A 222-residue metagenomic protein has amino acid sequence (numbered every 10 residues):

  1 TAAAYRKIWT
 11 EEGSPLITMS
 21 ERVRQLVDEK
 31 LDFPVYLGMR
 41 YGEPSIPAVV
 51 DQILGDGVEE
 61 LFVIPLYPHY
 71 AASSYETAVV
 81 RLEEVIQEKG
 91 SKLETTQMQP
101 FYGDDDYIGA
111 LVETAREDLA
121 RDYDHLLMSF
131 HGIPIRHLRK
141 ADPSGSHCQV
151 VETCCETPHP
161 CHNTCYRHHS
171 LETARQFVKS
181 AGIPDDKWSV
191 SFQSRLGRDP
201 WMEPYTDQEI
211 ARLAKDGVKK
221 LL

Functional and structural regions predicted by a protein language model:
T1-L222: Active-site-proximal alpha-helix that buttresses catalytic centers in soluble enzyme cores
